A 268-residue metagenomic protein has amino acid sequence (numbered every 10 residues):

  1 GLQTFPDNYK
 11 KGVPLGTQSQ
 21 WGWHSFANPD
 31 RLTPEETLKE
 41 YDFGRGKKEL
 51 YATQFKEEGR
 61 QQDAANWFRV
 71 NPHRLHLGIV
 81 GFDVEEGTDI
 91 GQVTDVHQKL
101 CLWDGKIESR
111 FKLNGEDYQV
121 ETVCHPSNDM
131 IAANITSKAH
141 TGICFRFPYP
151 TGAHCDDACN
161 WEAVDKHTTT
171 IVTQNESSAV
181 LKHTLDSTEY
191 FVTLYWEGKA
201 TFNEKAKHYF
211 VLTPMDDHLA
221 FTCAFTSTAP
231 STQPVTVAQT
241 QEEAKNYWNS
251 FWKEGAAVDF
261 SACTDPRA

Functional and structural regions predicted by a protein language model:
G1-A268: Acidic/polar, glycine-enriched structural segments that form the non-catalytic walls/loops of the carbohydrate-binding
